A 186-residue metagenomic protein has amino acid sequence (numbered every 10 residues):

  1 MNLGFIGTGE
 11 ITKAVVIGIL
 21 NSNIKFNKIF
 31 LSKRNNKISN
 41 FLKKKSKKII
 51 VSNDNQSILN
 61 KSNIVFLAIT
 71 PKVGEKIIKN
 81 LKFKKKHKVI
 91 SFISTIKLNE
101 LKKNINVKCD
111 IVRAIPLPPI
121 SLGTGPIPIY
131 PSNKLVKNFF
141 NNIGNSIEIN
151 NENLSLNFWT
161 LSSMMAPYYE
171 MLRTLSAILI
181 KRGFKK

Functional and structural regions predicted by a protein language model:
M1-N53, K61, N142, K181: NAD(P)+-binding Rossmann beta1-loop-alpha1 motif at the extreme N-terminus of oxidoreductases
L3, S46, V89, T124 (+1 more regions): Conserved short-loop catalytic and cofactor-binding motifs
I6, E10, A14, K37 (+5 more regions): Conserved active-site and cofactor/substrate-binding residues in soluble primary-metabolism enzymes
V15, I38, N55-I129, N133: Rossmann-like NAD(P)(H) cofactor-binding subdomain of soluble oxidoreductases
G18-I19, P116, E152-L156: A short alpha-helix capping/helix-coil boundary motif
I50-S57, I147-N150: Short acidic-hydrophobic, aromatic-tinged amphipathic segments that line or gate anion-handling sites
E100-D110, G125-W159, S163-K186: Internal alpha-helical scaffold of NAD(P)-dependent oxidoreductase catalytic cores
